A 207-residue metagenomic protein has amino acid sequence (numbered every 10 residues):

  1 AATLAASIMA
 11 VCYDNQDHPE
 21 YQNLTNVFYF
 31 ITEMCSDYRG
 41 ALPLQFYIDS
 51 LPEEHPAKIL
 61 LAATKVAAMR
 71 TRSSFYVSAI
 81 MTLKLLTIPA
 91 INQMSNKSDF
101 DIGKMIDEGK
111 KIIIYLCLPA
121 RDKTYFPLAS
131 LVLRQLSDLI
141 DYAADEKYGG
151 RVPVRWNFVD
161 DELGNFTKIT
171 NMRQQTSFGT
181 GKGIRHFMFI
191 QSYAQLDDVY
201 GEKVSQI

Functional and structural regions predicted by a protein language model:
A1-I184: P-loop NTPase motor domains
T176-I207: Conserved ATP-driven motor cores of ASCE-family P-loop NTPases powering translocation/secretion/packaging/pilus
